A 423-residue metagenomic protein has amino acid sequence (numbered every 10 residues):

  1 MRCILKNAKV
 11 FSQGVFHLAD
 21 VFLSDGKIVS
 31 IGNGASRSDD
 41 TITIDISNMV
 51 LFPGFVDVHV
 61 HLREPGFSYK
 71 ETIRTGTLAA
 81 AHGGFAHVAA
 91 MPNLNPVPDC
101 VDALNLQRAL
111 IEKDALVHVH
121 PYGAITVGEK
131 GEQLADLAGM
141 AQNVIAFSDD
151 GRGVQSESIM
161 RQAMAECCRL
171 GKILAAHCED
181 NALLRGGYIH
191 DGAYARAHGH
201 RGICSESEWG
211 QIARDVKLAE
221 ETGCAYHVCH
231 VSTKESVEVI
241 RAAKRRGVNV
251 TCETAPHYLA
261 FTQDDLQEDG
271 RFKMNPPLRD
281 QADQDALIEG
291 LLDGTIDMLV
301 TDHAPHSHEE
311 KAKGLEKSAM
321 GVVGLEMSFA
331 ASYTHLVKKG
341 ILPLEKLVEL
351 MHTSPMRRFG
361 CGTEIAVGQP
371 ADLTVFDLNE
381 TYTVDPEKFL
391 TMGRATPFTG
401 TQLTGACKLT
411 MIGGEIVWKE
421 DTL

Functional and structural regions predicted by a protein language model:
M1-P53: Histidine-rich, glycine-flanked metal-binding segment
A8, G26, N48, H59 (+13 more regions): Divalent metal-coordination and catalytic microenvironments
A8, G314-K317, V367-L423: C-terminal cap of metal-dependent C-N hydrolases
M49-D114: Metal-associated gating/positioning segment near the N- to mid-region
V58-E71, L94, H120-E132, G151 (+1 more regions): Active-site mouth loops of central-metabolism enzymes
A109-I125: A glycine-rich helix N-cap at a beta->alpha junction
L134-L299: Histidine/acidic residue-rich metal-binding segments in metalloenzymes
A197-A225, M298-L299, A304-N379: His/Asp/Glu-enriched, well-ordered alpha-helical/loop segment that forms or immediately abuts the divalent-metal
